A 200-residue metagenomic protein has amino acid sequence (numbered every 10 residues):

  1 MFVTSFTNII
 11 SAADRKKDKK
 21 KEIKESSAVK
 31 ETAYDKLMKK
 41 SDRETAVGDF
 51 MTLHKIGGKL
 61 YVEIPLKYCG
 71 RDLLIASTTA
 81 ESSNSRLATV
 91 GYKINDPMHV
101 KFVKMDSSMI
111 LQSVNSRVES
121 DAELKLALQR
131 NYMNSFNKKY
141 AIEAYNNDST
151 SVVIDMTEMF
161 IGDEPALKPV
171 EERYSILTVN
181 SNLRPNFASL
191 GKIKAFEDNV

Functional and structural regions predicted by a protein language model:
M1-D14: Bacterial Sec-dependent N-terminal signal peptides
R15-V200: Auxiliary tRNA-acceptor-end handling modules of aminoacyl-tRNA synthetases
